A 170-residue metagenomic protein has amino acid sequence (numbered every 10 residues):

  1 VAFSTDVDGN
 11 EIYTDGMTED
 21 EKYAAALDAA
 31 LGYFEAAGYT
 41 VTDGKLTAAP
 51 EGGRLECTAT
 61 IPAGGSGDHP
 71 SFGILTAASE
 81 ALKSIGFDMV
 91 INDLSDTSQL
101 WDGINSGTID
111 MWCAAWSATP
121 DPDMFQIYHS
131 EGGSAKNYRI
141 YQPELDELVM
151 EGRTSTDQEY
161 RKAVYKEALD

Functional and structural regions predicted by a protein language model:
V1-E80, E167: Append "and occasionally in soluble cytosolic enzymes with long acidic Gly/Pro-rich linkers
Y23, S84-L100, F125-D170: Extracytoplasmic/peripheral linker and loop segments enriched in polar/acidic and small residues with frequent Thr/Pro
A37-V41, T119, E131: A short secondary-structure junction motif
K45-T47, L94, W116: Proline- and acidic/polar-enriched loop/turn elements at helix boundaries
P50-G53, I104-G107, P143: Extracellular/periplasmic catalytic domains that process cell-envelope and extracellular macromolecules
A63-G67, D96-S98, W116-D121, L169-D170: Solvent-exposed loop/turn segments at secondary-structure junctions within structured extracellular/periplasmic domains
T76-I85, S98-I109: Short helices/loops that flank or line small-molecule/ion binding pockets
D110-A114: Paired acidic/hydrophobic, glycine-rich loop segments that form the ligand-binding mouth/hinge of periplasmic-binding
